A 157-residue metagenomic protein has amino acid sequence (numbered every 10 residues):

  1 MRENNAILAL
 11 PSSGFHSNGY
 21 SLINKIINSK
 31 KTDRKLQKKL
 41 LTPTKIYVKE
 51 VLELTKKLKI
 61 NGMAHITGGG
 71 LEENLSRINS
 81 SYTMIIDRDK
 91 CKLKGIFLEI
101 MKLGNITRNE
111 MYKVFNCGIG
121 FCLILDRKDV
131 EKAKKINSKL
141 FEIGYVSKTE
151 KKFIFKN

Functional and structural regions predicted by a protein language model:
M1-K31, F153, N157: Phosphate/diphosphate-binding glycine-rich loops and adjacent basic-rich segments that engage nucleotide
S29-N157: Glycine-/charge-enriched secondary-structure boundary and capping motifs
